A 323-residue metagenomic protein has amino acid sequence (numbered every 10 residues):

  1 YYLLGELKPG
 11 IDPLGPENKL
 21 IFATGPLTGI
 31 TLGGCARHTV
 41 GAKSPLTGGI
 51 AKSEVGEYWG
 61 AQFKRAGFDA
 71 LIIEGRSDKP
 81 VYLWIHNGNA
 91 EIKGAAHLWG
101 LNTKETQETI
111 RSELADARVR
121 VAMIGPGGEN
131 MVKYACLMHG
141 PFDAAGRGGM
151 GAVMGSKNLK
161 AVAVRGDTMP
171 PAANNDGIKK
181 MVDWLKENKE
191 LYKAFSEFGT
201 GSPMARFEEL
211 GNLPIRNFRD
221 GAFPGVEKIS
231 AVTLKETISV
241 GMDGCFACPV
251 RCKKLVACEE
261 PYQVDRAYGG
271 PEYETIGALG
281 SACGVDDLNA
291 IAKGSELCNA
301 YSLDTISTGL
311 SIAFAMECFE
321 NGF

Functional and structural regions predicted by a protein language model:
Y1-E54, Y58-F323: Intrinsically disordered, low-complexity segments enriched in small residues
